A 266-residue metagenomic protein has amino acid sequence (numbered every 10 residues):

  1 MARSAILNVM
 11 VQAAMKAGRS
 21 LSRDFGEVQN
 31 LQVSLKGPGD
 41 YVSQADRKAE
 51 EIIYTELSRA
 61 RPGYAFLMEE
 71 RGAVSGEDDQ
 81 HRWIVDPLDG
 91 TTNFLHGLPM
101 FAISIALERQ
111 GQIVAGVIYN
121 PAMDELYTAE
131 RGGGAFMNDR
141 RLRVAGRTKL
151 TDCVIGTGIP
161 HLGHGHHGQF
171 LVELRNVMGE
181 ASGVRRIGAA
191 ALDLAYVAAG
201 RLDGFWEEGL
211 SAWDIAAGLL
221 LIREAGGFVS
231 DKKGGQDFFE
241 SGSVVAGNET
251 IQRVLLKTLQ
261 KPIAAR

Functional and structural regions predicted by a protein language model:
M1-L88, F228, T250, K257 (+1 more regions): N-terminal subdomain of lithium-sensitive/metallo-dependent phosphomonoesterases centered on the IMPase/IPPase/PAP
L21, D46, L57, T91 (+6 more regions): Residue-level signal for inorganic ion chemistry
V28, F101, A129-G133, R223 (+1 more regions): A short, compositionally biased
V33-S34, S58, A73-G76, I118 (+3 more regions): Short secondary-structure boundary/capping segments
R47, E51, E70, P87-G90 (+6 more regions): Generic detector of well-ordered alpha-helical packing
I52, A102, A217-L220: Short amphipathic alpha-helical face segments that pack within enzyme cores and frequently flank/anchor catalytic
E77-N138, T151: DPxDG-like acidic metal-binding loop motif
R143-R266: An extended, acidic
